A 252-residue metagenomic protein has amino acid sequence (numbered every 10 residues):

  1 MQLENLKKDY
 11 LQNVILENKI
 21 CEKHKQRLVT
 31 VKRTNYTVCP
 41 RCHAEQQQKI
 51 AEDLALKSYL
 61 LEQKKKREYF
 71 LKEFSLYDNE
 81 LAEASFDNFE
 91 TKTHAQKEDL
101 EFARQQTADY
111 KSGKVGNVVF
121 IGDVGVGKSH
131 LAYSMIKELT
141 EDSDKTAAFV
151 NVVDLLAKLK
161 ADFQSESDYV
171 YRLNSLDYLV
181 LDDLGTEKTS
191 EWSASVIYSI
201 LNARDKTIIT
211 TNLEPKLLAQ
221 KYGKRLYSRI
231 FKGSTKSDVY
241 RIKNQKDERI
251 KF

Functional and structural regions predicted by a protein language model:
M1-K92, Q96-K97, R249-F252: A short, basic N-terminal segment
D78-E83, D99-K114: A short mid-domain helix/strand-loop element embedded in enzyme catalytic domains that forms or borders the active-site
A95-A103, V115, I136-L176, E187-E191: Short glycine-rich substrate-engagement loop in P-loop NTPases that contacts/grips substrate
Y110-G113, E141-D142, Y171-N174, I200-R204 (+1 more regions): Conserved catalytic network of the ASCE P-loop NTPase/AAA+ motor domain
G113-Y133: Walker A/P-loop nucleotide-binding motif
L155-L159, L184-F252: Replace "adjacent to P-loop NTPase cores in ATP/GTP-dependent enzymes" with "adjacent to NTP-binding cores
